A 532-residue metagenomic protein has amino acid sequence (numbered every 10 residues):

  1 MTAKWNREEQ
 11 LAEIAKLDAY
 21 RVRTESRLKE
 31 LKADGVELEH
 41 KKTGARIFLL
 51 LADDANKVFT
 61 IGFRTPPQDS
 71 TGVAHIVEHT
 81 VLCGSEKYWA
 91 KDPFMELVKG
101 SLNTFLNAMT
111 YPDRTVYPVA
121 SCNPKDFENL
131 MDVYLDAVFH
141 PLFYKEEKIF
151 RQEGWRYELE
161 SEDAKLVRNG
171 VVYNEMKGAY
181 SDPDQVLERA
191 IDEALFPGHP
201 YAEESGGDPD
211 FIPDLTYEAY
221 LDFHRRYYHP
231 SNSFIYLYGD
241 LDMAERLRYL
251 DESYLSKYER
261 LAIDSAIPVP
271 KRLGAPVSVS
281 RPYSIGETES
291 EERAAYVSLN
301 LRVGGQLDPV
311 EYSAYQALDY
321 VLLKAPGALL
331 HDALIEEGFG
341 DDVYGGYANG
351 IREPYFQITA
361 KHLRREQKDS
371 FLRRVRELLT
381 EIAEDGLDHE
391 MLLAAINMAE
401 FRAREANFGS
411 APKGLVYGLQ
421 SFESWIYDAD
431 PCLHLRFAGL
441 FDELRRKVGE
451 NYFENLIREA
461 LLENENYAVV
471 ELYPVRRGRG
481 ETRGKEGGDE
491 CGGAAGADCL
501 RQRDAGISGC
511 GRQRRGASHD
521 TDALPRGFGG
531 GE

Functional and structural regions predicted by a protein language model:
T2-Q68, K87-E128, E147, E160-L166 (+8 more regions): Non-catalytic beta-strand/loop surface segments
T71-C83: Active-site recognition of the HExxH zinc-binding catalytic motif
L130-Y134, R246-S253, R374, A395: Alpha-helical scaffold elements adjacent to nucleotide-binding pockets in ATP/GTP-utilizing enzyme cores
L135-K145, S253-A262, R376-G386: A common structural junction motif
L221-S253: Non-catalytic, conformational "gating/processing" segments within enzyme and secreted inhibitor domains
G414, S421-F422, I426, D430-A438: Long, charge-rich alpha-helical interaction segments
L472-G488: Terminal amphipathic helices with adjacent charged low-complexity linkers/tails
